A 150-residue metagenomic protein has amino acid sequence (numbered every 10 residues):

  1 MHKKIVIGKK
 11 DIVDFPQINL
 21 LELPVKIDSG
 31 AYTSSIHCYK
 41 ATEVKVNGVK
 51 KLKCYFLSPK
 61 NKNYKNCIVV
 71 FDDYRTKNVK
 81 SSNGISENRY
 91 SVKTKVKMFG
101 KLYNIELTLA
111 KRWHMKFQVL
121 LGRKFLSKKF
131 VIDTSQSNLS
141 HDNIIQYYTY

Functional and structural regions predicted by a protein language model:
M1-Y150: Pepsin/retropepsin-fold aspartyl endopeptidases
